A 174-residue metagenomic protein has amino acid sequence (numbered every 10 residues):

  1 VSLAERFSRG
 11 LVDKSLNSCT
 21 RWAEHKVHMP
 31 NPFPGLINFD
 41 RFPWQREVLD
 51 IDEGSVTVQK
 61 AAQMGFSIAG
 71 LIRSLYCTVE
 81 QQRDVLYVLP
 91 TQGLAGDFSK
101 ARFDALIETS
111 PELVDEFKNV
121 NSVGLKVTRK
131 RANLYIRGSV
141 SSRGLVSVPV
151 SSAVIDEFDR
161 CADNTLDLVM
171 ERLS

Functional and structural regions predicted by a protein language model:
S2-S174: Phosphate/NTP-binding elements of NTP-utilizing enzymes
